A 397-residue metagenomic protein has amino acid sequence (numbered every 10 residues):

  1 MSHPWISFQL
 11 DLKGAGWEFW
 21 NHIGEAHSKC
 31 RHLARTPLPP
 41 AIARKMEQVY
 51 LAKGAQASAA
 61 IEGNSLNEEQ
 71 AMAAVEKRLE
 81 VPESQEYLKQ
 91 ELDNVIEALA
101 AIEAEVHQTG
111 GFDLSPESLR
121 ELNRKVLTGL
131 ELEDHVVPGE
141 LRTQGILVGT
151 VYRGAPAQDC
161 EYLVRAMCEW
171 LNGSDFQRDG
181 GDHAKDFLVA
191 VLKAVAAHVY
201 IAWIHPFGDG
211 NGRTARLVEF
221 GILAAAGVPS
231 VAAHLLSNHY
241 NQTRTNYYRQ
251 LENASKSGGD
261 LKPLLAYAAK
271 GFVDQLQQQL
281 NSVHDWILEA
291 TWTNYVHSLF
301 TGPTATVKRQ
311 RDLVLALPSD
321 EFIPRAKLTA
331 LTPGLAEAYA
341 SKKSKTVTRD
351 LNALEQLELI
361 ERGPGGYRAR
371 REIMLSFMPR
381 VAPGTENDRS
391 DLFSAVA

Functional and structural regions predicted by a protein language model:
M1-A397: FIC/Doc superfamily catalytic core
